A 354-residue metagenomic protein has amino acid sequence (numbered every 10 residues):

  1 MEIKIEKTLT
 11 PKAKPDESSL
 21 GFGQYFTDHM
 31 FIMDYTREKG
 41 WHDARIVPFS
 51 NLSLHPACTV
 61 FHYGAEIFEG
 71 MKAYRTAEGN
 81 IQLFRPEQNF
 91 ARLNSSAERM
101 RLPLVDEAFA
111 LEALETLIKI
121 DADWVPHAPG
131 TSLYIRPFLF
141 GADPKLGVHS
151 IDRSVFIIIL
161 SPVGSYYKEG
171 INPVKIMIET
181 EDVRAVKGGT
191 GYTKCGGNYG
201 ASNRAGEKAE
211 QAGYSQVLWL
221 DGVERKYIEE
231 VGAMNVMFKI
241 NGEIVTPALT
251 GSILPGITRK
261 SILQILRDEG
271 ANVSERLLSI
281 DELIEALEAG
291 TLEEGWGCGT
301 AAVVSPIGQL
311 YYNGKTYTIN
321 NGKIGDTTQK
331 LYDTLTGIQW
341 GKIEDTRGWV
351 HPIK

Functional and structural regions predicted by a protein language model:
M1-L117, F138, K145-K354: Helix-start/capping segments and mature chain N-termini
P126-R136, F140: Extended, Lys/Arg-enriched charged tracts that mediate electrostatic binding to polyanionic substrates
